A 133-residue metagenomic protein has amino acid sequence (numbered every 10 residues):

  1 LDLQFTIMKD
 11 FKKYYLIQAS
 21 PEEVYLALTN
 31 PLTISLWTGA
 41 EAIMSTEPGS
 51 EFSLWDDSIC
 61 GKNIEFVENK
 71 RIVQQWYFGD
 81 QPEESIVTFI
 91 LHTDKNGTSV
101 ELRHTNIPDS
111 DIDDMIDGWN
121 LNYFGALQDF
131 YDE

Functional and structural regions predicted by a protein language model:
L3-I43: Hydrophobic ligand-binding cavity/cleft-lining segments
K12-Y14, I43, S58-C60, I86-T88 (+1 more regions): Well-ordered beta-strand positions in beta-sheet-rich domains
L28, T38, V67, W76 (+1 more regions): Short, flexible helix/strand-to-coil boundary loops that buttress conserved ligand/catalytic motifs in alpha/beta
S35, S50-I107: Hydrophobic-ligand binding "helix-grip"
A40-E47, L54-W55: A solvent-exposed, acidic/Ser-Thr-rich amphipathic alpha-helical stretch
N106-E133: A conserved amphipathic terminal alpha-helix motif
